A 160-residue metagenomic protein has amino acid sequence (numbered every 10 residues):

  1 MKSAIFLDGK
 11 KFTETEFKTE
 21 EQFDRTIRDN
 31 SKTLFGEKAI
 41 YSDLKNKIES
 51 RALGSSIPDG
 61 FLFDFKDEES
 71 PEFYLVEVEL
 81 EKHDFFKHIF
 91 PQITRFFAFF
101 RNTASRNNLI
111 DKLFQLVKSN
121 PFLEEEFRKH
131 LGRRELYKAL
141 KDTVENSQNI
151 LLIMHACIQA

Functional and structural regions predicted by a protein language model:
M1-A160: Charged, terminal alpha-helix-loop-beta segments that serve as non-catalytic nucleic-acid engagement and/or assembly
